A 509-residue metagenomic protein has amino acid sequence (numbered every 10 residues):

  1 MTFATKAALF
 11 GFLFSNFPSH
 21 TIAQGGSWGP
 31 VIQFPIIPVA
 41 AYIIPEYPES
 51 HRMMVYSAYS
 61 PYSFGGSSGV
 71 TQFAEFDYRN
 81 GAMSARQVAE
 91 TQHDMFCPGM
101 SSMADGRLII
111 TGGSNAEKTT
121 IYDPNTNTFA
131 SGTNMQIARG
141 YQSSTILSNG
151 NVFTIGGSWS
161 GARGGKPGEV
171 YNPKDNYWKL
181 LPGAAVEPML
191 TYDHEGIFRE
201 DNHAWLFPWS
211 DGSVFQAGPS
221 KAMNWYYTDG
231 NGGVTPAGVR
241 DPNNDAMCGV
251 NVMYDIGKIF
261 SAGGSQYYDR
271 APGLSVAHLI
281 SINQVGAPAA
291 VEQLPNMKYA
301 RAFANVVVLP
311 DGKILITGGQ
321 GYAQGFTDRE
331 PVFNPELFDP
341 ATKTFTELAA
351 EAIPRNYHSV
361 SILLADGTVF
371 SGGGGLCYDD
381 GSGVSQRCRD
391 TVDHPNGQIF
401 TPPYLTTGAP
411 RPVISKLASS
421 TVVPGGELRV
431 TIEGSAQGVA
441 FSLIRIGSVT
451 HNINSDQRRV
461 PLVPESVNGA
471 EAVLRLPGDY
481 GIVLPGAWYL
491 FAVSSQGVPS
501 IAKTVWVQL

Functional and structural regions predicted by a protein language model:
M1-A23: Fungal secretory targeting signals
P18-L509: Kelch-like beta-propeller repeat domains
